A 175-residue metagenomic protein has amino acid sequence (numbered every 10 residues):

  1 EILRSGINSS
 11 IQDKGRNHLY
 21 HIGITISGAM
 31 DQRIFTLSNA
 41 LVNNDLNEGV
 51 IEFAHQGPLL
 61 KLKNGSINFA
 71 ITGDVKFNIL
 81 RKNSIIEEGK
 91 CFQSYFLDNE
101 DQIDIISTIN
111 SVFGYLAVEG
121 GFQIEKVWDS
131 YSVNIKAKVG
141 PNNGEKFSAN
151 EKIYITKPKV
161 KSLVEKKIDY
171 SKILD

Functional and structural regions predicted by a protein language model:
E1-D175: Conserved "landmark" site that anchors the functional core of diverse proteins
